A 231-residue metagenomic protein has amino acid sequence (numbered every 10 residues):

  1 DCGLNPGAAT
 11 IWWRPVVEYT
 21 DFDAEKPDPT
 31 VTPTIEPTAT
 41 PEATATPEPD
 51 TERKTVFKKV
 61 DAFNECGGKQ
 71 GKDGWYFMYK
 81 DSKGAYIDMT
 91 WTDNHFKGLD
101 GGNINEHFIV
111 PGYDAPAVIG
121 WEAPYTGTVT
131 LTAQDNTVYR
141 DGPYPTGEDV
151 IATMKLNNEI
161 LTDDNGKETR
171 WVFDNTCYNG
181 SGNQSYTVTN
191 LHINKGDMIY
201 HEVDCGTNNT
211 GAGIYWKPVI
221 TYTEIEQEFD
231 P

Functional and structural regions predicted by a protein language model:
D1-P27, R53-P231: Gly-Asp-aromatic-enriched flexible segments
D28-D50: Ser/Thr-rich, Proline-interspersed low-complexity disordered segments
